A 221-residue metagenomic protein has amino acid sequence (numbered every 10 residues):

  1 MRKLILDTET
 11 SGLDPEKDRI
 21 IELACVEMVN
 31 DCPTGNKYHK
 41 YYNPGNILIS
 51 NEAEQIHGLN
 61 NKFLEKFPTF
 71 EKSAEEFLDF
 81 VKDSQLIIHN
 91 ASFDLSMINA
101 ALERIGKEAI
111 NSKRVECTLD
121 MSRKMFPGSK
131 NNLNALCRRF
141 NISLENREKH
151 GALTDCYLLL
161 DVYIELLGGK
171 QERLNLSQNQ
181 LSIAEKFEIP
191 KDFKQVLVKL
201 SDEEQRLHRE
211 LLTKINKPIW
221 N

Functional and structural regions predicted by a protein language model:
M1-K113, R123-F126, L133-H150, P218-W220: Conserved non-catalytic scaffold segment of RNase H-like nuclease domains
Q85-I88, M97, A101, A135-I189: Acidic, Mg2+-coordinating catalytic module of metal-dependent nucleases/exonucleases that use a two-metal-ion mechanism
C117, M121: Ligand/cofactor pocket segment of small-molecule handling proteins
G128-S129, E203: A general structural motif
E165-N221: Acidic two-metal-ion nuclease catalytic site recognized across multiple nuclease folds, prominently DnaQ/RNase D-T
